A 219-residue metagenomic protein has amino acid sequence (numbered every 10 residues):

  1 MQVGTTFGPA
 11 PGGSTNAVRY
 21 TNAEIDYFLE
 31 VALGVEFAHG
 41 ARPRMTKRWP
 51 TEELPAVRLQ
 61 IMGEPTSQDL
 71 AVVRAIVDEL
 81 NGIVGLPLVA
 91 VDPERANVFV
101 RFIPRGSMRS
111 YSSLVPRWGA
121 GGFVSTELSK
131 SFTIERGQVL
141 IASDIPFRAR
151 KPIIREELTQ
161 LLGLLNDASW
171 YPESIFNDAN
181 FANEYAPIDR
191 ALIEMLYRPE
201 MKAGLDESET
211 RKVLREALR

Functional and structural regions predicted by a protein language model:
M1-G4, G8, G12-T15, P116-A149 (+1 more regions): Metalloprotease/metallohydrolase-associated module, dominated by Zn2+-dependent proteases
M1-R58, P65-S67: Disordered inhibitory propeptide/activation segment of secreted metzincin zinc metalloprotease zymogens, centered on
Y20-N22, E156, Y185: Residue-level recognition of hydrophobic positions within alpha-helical transmembrane segments
I25-A32, E36, R74, F99 (+2 more regions): Generic detector of well-ordered alpha-helical segments enriched in charged/polar residues, highlighting helical
E52-Q60, F132-Q138: Glycine-rich, often proline-containing surface loops adjacent to acidic residues and nearby aromatics that form
Q60-R74, G122, K202-L205, E209: Amphipathic repeat-derived elements
S67-Y171, N180: Metzincin-family zinc-dependent endopeptidase catalytic domain
